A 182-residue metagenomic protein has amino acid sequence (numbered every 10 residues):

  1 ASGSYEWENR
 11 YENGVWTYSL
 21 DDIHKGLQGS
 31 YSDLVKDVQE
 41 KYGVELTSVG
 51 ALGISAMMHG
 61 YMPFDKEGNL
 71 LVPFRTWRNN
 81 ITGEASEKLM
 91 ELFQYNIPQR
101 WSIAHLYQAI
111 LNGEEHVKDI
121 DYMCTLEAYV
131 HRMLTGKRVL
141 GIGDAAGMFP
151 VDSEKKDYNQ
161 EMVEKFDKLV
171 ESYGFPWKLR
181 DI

Functional and structural regions predicted by a protein language model:
A1-L20, N69-T76: Short glycine-rich, Thr/Ser-proximal phosphate-binding strand/loop in the N-terminal lobe of ATP-dependent enzymes
S19-Q28: Phosphate/oxyanion-binding active-site loops and adjacent basic polyanion-contact surfaces
G29-I182: Glycine-rich phosphate-binding/catalytic subdomain of phosphoryl-transfer and nucleotide/sugar-phosphate-processing
